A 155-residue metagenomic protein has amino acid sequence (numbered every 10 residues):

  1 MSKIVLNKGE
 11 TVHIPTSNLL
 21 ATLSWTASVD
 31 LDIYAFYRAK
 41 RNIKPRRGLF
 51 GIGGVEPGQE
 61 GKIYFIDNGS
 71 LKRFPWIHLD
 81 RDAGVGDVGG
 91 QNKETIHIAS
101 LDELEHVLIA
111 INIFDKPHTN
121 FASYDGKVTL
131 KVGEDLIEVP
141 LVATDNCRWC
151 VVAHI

Functional and structural regions predicted by a protein language model:
M1-H106, A110-I155: Intrinsic-disorder/low-complexity signal
